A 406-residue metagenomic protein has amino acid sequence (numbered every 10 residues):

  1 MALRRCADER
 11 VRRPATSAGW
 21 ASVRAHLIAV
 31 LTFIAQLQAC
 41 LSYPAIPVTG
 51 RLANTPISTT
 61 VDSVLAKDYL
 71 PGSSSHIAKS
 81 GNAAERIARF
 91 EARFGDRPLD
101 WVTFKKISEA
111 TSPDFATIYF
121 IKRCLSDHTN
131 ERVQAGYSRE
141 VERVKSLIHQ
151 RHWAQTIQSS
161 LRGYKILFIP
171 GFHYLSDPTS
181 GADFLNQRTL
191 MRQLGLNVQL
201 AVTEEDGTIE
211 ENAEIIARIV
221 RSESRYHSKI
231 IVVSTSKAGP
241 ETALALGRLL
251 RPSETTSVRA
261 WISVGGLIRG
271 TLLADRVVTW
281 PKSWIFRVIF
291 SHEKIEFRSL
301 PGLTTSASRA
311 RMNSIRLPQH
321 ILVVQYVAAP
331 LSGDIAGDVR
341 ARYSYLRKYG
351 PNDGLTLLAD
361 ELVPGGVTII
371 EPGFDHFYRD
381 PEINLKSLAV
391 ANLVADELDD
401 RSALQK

Functional and structural regions predicted by a protein language model:
M1-W20: N-terminal secretory signal peptides that target proteins for export/translocation
I28-Q38: Bacterial N-terminal signal peptides
C40-T179: Flexible, membrane-associating and regulatory peripheral segments of lipid-active enzymes
I46-A84, P318-K406: C-terminal catalytic-base region of ester-bond hydrolases, centering on the histidine of the charge-relay
I157-I230: Active-site catalytic motif of lipid deacylating hydrolases and related acyltransferases
F172-L175, E205-G207, S236-P240, G266-G270 (+1 more regions): Solvent-exposed loop/turn segments at secondary-structure junctions within structured extracellular/periplasmic domains
S180, T271-V277, D334-V339: Short aromatic-enriched loop/helix-cap "lid" or pocket-rim segments at secondary-structure transitions that line
E214-M312: Serine-dependent carboxylesterase/thioesterase catalytic core of lipase-like alpha/beta-hydrolase/SGNH enzymes
